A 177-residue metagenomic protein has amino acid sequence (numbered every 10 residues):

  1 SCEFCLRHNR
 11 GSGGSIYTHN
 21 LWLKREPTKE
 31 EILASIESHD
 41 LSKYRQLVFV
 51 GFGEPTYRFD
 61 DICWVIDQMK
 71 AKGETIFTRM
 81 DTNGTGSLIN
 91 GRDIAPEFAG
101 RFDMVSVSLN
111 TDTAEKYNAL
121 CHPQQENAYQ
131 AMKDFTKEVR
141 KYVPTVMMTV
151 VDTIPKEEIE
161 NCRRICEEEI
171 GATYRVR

Functional and structural regions predicted by a protein language model:
S1-C2, Y44, F102, V143: Short, well-ordered alpha-helix to beta-strand connector turns
S1-P27: Canonical Radical SAM [4Fe-4S] cluster-binding loop centered on the CxxxCxxC motif and its immediate flanking residues
R10, E37, D67-K70: Generic short alpha-helical segment signal, independent of protein family or function, capturing local helix propensity
R10-Y17, K43-L47, T113-K116: Short, basic/glycine-rich phosphate-binding loops at helix/coil junctions that contact nucleotide phosphates
P27-F52: Short Fe-S-cluster ligation motifs
G53-R177: Conserved AdoMet/S-adenosylmethionine-binding subsite of the radical SAM
